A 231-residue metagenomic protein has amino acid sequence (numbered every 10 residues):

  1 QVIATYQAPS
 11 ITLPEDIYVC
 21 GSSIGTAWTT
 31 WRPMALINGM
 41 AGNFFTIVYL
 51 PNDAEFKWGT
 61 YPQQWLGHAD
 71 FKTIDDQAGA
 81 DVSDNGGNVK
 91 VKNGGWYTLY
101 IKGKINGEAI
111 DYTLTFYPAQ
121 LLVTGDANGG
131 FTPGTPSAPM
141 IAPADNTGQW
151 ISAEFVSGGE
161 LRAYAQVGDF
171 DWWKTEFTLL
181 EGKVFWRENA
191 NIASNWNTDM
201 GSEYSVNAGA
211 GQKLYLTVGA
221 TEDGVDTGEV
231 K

Functional and structural regions predicted by a protein language model:
Q1-K231: Insoluble glucan recognition modules
